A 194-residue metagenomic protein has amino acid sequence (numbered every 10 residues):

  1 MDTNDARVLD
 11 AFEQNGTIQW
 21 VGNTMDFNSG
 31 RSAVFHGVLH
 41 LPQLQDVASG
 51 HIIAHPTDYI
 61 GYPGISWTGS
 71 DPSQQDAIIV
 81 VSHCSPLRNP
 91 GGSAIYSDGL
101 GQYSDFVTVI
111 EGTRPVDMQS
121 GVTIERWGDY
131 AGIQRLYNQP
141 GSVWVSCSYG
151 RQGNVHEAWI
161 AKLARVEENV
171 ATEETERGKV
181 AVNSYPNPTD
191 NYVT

Functional and structural regions predicted by a protein language model:
M1-N169: C-terminal PAP-associated
A54-H55, S184-P186: Surface-exposed beta-strand edges and flanking loops
V166-Y185: Residue-level detector of functionally pivotal "anchor" positions at catalytic/ligand-binding pockets or at interdomain
N187-Y192: Short coil/turn motif common to extracellular beta-sandwich-like domains
